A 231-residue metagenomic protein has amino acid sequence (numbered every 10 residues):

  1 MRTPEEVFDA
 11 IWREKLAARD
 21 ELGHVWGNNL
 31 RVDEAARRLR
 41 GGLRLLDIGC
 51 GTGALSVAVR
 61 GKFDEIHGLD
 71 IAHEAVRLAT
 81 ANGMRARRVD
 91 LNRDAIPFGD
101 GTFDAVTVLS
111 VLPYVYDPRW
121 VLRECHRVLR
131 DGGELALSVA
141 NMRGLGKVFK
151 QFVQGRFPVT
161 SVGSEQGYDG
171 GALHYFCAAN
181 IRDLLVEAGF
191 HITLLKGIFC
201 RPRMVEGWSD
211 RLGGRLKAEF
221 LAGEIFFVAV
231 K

Functional and structural regions predicted by a protein language model:
M1-R40, A54: Conserved class I S-adenosyl-L-methionine
G42-G49: Conserved class I S-adenosyl-L-methionine
T52-D94: Class I SAM-dependent methyltransferase SAM/SAH-binding core
T107: A conserved beta-strand element that flanks and buttresses the S-adenosyl-L-methionine
R119-E134: A short glycine-rich, Lys/Arg-flanked "PGG" loop and its adjoining helix->strand segment in the class I
A136-V159: Conserved class I S-adenosyl-L-methionine
K150-P158, A178-E187, I192-K231: A C-terminal cap/extension of S-adenosyl-L-methionine-dependent methyltransferases that defines the acceptor-substrate
V159, S164-N180: Acceptor-substrate binding/catalytic loop of class I
